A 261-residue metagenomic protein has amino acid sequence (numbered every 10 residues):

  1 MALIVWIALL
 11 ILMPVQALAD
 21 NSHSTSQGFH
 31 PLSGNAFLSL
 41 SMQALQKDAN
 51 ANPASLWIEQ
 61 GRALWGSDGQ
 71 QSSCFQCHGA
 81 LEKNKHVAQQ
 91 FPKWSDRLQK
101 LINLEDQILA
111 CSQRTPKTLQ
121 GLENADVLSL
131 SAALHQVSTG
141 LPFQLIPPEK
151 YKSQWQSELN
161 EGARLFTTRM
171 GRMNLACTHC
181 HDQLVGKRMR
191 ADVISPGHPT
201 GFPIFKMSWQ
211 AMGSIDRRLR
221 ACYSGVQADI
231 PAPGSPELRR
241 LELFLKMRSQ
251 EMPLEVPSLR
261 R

Functional and structural regions predicted by a protein language model:
A2, W6-W57, P92-N160, F205-I230 (+2 more regions): Post-cleavage N-terminal segment of exported redox proteins
A49-H78: N-terminal, post-signal-peptide region of Sec/Tat-exported proteins
R62, H135-R188: Surface-exposed interaction/gating patches
G69-L81, L130, G162, R172-L184 (+2 more regions): The canonical Cys-X-X-Cys-His
C74-N84, F91, E149-S153: Acidic helix-start/capping segments at beta-turn-to-alpha-helix junctions
N84-V87, K187-A191: Short Cys/His-rich "knuckle" micro-motifs
Q89-L98, V193-G201: Short cysteine/histidine-rich metal-coordination sites, predominantly Zn2+-binding motifs
D182, R188-K206: Intrinsically disordered, low-complexity segments enriched in Gly and acidic/Ser/Thr residues that form flexible
